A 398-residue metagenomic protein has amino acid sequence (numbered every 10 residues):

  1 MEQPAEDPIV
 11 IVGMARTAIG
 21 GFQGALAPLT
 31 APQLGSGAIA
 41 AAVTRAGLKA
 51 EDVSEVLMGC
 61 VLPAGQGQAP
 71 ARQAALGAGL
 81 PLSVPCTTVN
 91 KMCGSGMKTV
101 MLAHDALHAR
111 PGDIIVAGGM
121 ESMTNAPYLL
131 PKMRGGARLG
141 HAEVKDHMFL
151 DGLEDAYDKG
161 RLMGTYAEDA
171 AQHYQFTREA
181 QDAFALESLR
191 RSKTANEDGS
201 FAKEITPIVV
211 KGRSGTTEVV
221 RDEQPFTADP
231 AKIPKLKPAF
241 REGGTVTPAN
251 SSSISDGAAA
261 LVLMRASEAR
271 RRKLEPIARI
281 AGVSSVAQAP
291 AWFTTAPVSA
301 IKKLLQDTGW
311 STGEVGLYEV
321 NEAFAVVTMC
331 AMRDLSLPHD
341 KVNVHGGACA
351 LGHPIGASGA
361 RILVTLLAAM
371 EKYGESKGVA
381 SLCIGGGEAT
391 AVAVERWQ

Functional and structural regions predicted by a protein language model:
M1-A31, A41, P230-T295, S299 (+5 more regions): Condensing-enzyme catalytic core mediating Claisen C-C bond formation in acyl metabolism
E2-Q66, P70-A78, L82-P85, D169-R178 (+6 more regions): Conserved active-site "lid/cap" helical segment
V10, A15-T17, P28, P32-S36 (+4 more regions): N-terminal extracellular/periplasmic Venus flytrap/periplasmic-binding protein-like
C60-I114, Y157-M163, T227-S253, D334-R361 (+2 more regions): Conserved catalytic cysteine-centered active-site region of acyl-thioester-dependent Claisen-condensing enzymes
V89-E121, A171-S200, A260-S267, M332-R333 (+2 more regions): Active-site-proximal alpha-helical scaffold in enzymes
I114-A170: Flexible glycine-/small-residue-enriched beta->alpha junction loops that bind anionic phosphate/pyrophosphate groups
Y166-E168, E204-T206, K211-G212, A281-A350: Active-site pocket-lining segment
